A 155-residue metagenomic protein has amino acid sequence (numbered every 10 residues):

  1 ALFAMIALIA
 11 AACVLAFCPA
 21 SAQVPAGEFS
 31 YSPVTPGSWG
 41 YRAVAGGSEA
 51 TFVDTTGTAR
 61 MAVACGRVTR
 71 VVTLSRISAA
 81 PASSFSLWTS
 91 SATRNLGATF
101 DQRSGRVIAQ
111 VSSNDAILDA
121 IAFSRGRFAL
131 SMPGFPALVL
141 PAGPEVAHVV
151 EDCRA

Functional and structural regions predicted by a protein language model:
L2, C18-P19, T55, G134-F135: Polar alpha-helical coiled-coil and adjacent low-complexity
A4-A16: Bacterial N-terminal signal peptides
P19, A64-G66, D152-R154: Sequence contexts marking disulfide-bonded cysteines in secreted/extracellular proteins
A22-P81: N-terminal secretory signal peptides
Q23, T93-A155: Internal interaction segment
A50, S84-S86, R127-L130: Short polybasic amphipathic segments
S83-R94: Extended low-complexity, serine/threonine- and proline-enriched intrinsically disordered segments
